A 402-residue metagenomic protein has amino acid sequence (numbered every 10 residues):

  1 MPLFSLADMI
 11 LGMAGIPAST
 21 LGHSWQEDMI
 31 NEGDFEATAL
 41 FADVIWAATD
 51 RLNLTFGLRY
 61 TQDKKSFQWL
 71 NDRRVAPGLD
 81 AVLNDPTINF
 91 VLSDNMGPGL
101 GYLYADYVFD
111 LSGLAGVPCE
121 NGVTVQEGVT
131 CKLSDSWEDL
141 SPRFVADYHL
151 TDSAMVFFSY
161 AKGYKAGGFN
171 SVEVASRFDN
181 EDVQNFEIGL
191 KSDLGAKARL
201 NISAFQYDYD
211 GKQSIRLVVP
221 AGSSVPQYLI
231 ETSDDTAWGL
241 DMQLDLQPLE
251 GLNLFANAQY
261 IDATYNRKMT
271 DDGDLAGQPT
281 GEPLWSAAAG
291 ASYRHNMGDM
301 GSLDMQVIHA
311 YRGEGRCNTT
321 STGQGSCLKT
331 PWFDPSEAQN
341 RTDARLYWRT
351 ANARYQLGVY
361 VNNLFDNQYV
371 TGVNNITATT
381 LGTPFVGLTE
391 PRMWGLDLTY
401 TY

Functional and structural regions predicted by a protein language model:
M1-D28, S66-S134, N170, V174 (+4 more regions): Solvent-exposed loop segments that connect transmembrane elements
G33-D208: Structural signature of Gram-negative outer-membrane beta-barrels, strongest in the C-terminal barrel of TonB-dependent
F35-F41, N53-T55, D139-P142, V183-G189 (+6 more regions): Transmembrane beta-barrel architecture of outer-membrane proteins
D50, L54, Q206-D208, L229-T320 (+1 more regions): Gram-negative outer-membrane beta-barrel transporters
R51-L54, S153-V156, A196-L200, G251-L254 (+2 more regions): Repeated loop/turn-to-beta-strand initiation elements of outer-membrane beta-barrel proteins
F56-Q62, V156-K162, L200-Q206, A256-Y260 (+3 more regions): Transmembrane beta-barrel strands of outer-membrane/channel proteins
D147-K165, S171, R177-L240, L244-Q247 (+4 more regions): Membrane-embedded beta-barrel scaffold of Gram-negative outer-membrane proteins
F186, P279-Y402: Conserved C-terminal beta-signal and adjacent last beta-strands/turns of outer-membrane beta-barrel proteins
